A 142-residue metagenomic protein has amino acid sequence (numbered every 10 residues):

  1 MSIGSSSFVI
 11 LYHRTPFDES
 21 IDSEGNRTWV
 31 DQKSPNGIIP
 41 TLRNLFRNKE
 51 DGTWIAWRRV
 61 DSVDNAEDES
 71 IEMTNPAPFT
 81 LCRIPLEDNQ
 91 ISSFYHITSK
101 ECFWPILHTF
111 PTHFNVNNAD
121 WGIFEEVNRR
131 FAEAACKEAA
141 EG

Functional and structural regions predicted by a protein language model:
M1-N89: N-terminal low-complexity, Ser/Thr- and acidic-residue-enriched intrinsically disordered segments
D88-G142: Conserved nucleotide-sugar donor-binding subdomain of glycosyltransferases
